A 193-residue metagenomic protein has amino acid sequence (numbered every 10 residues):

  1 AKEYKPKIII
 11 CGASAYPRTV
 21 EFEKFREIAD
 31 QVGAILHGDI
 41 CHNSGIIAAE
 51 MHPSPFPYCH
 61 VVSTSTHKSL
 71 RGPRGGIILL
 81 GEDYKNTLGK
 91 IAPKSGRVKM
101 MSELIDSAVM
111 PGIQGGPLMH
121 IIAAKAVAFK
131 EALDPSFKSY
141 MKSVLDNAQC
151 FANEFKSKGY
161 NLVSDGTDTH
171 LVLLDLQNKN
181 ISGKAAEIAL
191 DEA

Functional and structural regions predicted by a protein language model:
A1-G159, N180: Conserved PLP-enzyme active-site core in the AAT-like
N161-A193: Conserved PLP-binding catalytic core of the aspartate aminotransferase-like
